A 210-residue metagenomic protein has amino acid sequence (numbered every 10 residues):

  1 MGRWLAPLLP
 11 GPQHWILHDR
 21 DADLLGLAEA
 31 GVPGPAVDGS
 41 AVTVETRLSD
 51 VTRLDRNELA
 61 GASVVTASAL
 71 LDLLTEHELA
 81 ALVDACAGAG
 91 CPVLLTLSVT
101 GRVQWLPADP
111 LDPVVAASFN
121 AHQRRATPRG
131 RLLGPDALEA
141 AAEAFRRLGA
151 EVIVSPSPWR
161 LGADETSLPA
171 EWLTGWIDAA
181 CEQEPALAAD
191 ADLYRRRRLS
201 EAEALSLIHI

Functional and structural regions predicted by a protein language model:
G2-R53: Class I SAM-dependent methyltransferase SAM/SAH-binding core
R53-L59: Short conserved loop adjoining the S-adenosyl-L-methionine
T66: A conserved beta-strand element that flanks and buttresses the S-adenosyl-L-methionine
A69-L70: Short catalytic micro-motifs in class I SAM-dependent methyltransferases
L73-C86: A short, conserved alpha-helix within the catalytic core of class I
C91-S157: Conserved catalytic/acceptor-binding region of the Class I
I153-A202: C-terminal helical/coil "lid" or tail adjacent to the Rossmann-like core of SAM-dependent
I208-I210: Conserved small/polar residues in nucleotide/adenosyl-binding loops
